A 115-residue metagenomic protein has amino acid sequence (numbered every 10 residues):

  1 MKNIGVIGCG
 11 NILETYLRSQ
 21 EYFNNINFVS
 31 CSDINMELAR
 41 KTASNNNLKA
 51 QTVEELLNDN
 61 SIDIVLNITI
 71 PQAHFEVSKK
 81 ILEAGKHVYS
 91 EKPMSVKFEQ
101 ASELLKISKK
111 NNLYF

Functional and structural regions predicted by a protein language model:
M1-N3, K106, K110: Short, Lys/Arg-enriched, disordered terminal segments
M1-N46: N-terminal Rossmann-like dinucleotide-binding module
G10, F98, S102, Y114-F115: Conserved active-site region of classical short-chain dehydrogenase/reductase
Q20, T42, L56, I107-S108: Hydrophobic helix-cap positions at the C-terminus of alpha-helices in RecA-like/P-loop ATPase nucleotide-binding cores
I26, K86, L113-Y114: Short, well-ordered coil/turn segments that N-cap beta-strands
S30, D63-I64, Y114: Short, Asp-centered acidic motifs that coordinate Mg2+ and/or phosphate in catalytic or ligand-binding sites
S44-L48, S108-Y114: A short helix-to-beta-strand connector/capping loop
L48-I107: Beta-loop-alpha module in the N-terminal Rossmann-like domain of NAD(P)-dependent dehydrogenases, especially those
